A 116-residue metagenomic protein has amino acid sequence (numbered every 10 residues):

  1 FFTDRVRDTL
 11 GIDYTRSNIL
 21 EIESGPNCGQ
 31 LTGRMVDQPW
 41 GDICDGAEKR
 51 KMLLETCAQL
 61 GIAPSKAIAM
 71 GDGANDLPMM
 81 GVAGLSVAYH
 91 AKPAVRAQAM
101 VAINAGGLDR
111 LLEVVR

Functional and structural regions predicted by a protein language model:
F1-R116: C-terminal cap/substrate-recognition subdomain and adjoining C-terminal extension of metal-dependent phosphatase-like
